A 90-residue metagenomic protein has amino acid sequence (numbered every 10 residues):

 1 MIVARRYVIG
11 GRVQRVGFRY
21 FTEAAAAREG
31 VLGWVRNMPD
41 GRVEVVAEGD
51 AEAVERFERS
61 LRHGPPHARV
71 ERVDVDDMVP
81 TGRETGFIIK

Functional and structural regions predicted by a protein language model:
M1-K90: Intrinsically disordered, low-complexity, mixed-charge
